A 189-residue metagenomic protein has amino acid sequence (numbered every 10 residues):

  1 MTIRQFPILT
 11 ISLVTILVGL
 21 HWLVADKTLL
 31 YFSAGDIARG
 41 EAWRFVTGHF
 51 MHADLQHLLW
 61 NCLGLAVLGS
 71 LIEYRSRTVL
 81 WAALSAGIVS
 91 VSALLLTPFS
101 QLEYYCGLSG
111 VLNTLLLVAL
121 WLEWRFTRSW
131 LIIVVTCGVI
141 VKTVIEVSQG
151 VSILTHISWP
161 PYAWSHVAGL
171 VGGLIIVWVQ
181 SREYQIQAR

Functional and structural regions predicted by a protein language model:
M1-S12: N-terminal membrane topogenic signal
T2, V141-R189: C-terminal transmembrane module of polytopic alpha-helical membrane proteins
T2-R4, S70-L80, L122-L131, Q185-I186: Membrane-interface helix-boundary motifs at transmembrane edges
T10-A86, A93, T97-Y105, W159-A163: N-terminal TM1-TM2 helical hairpin plus the immediately adjacent luminal interfacial "cap"
T10-L17, L84, L131, V135-G138 (+1 more regions): Hydrophobic alpha-helical transmembrane segments of polytopic
L17-W22, V91-S92, V135-E146: Alpha-helical transmembrane segments of multi-pass membrane proteins
L58-L65, C106-L117, P160-Q180: Alpha-helical transmembrane segments that form the membrane-embedded catalytic/substrate-binding core of multi-pass
L94-L122: Membrane-proximal helix-loop-helix units in multi-pass membrane proteins
